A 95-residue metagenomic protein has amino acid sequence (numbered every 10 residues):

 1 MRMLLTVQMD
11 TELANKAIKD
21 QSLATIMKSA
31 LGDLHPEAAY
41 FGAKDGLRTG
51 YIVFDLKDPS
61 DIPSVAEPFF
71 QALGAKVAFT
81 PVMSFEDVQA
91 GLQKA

Functional and structural regions predicted by a protein language model:
M1-A95: Conserved, structured core segments of small domains
